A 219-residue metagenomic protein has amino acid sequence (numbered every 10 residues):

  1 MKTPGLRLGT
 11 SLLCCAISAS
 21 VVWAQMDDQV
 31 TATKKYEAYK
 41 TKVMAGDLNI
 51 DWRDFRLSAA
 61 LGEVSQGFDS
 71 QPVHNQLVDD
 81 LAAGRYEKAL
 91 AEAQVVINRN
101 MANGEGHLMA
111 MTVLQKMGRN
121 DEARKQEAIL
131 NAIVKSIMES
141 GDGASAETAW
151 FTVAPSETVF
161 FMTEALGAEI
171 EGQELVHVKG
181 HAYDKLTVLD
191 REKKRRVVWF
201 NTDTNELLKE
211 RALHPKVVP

Functional and structural regions predicted by a protein language model:
G9-S20: Bacterial N-terminal signal peptides
Q25-A83, T148-P219: N-terminal alpha-helical interaction modules that lie
V95-N98, A132: Conserved structural position within tetratricopeptide repeats
N100, V134-I137, G141: Alpha-helical junction/boundary sensor with strong preference for TPR arrays
Q115, N120-S136: TPR/TPR-like (Sel1-like) alpha-helical repeat modules
